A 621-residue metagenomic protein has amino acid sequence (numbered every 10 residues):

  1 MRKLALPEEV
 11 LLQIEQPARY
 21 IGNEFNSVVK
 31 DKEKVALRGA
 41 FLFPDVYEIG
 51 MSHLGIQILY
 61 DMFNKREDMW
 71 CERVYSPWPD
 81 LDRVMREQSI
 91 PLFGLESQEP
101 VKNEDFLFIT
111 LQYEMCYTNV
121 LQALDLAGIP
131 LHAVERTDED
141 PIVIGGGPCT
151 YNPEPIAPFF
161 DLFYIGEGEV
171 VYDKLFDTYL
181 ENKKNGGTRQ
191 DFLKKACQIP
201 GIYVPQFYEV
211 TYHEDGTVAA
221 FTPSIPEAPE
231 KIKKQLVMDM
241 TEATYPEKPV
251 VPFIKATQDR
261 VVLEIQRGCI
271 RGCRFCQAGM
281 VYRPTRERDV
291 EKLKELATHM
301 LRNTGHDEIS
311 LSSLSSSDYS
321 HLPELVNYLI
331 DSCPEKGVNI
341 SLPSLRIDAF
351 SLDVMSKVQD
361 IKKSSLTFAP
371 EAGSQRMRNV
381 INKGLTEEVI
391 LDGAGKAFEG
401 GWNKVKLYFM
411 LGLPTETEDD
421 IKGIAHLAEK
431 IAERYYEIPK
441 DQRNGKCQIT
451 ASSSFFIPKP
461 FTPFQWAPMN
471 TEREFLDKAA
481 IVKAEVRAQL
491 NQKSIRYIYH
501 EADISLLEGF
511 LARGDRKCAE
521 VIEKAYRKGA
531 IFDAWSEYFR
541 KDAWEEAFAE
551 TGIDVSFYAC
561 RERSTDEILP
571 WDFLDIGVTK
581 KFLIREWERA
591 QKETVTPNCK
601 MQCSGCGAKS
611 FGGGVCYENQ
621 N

Functional and structural regions predicted by a protein language model:
M1-V28, E33, G39-F41, A488-N621: Radical SAM enzyme core and accessory elements
V10-A40, Y47-E48, P205, T211 (+3 more regions): N-terminal [4Fe-4S]-dependent radical SAM core
F41-D45, F63, P249-F275, L301 (+2 more regions): N-terminal pre-triad scaffold of radical SAM enzymes
F41-L42, V46, M115, H299-K406 (+2 more regions): Conserved SAM/AdoMet-binding glycine-rich loop
H53, K255-E291, Q602-Q620: Canonical Radical SAM [4Fe-4S] cluster-binding loop centered on the CxxxCxxC motif and its immediate flanking residues
I56, Q88, L124, P158-F163 (+8 more regions): Short secondary-structure boundary/capping segments
E67-D80: A short beta-strand-loop structural module common to alpha/beta enzyme folds
P77-P223, P460-D515, E523-E537: Glycine-rich beta-alpha loop elements in corrinoid/cobalamin-binding modules across cobalamin-dependent enzymes
